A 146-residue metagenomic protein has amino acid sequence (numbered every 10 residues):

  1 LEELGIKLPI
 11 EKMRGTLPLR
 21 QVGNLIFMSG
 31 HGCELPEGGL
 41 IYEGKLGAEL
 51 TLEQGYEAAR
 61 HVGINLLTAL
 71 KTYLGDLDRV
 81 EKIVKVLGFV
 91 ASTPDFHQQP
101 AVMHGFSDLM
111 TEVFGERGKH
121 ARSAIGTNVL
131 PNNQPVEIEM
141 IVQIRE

Functional and structural regions predicted by a protein language model:
L1-I64, T68-L87, S92-E146: N-terminal presequence-like segments and the immediate start of the first folded domain
